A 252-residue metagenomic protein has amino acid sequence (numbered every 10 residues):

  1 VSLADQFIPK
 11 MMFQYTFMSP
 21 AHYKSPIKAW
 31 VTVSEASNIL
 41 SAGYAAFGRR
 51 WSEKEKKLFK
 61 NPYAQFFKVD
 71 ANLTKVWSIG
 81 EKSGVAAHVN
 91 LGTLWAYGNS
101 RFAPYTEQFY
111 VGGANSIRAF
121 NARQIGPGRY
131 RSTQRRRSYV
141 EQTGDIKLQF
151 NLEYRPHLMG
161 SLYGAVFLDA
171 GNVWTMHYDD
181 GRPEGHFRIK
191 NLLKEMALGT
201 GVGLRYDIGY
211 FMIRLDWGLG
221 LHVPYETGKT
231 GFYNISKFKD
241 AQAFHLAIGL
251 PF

Functional and structural regions predicted by a protein language model:
V1, E226-G231: Outer-membrane beta-barrel translocator/channel fold
V1-P156, V166-I189: C-terminal outer-membrane beta-barrel translocator/porin domains of Gram-negative envelope proteins and their
K24-P26, G80-G84, M159-S161, I208-M212 (+1 more regions): Strand-connecting loop/turn motifs
Y163-F167, M212-G218: Conserved active-site loop/cleft motifs that coordinate metal ions or position small ligands
D169-G171, G201, R205, G220-H222 (+1 more regions): Flexible, small/polar- and glycine-enriched "cap/hinge" segments at structural transition points
R182-I208: Strand-loop-strand
Y206-G209, F238-F252: Outer-membrane beta-barrel "beta-signal"
